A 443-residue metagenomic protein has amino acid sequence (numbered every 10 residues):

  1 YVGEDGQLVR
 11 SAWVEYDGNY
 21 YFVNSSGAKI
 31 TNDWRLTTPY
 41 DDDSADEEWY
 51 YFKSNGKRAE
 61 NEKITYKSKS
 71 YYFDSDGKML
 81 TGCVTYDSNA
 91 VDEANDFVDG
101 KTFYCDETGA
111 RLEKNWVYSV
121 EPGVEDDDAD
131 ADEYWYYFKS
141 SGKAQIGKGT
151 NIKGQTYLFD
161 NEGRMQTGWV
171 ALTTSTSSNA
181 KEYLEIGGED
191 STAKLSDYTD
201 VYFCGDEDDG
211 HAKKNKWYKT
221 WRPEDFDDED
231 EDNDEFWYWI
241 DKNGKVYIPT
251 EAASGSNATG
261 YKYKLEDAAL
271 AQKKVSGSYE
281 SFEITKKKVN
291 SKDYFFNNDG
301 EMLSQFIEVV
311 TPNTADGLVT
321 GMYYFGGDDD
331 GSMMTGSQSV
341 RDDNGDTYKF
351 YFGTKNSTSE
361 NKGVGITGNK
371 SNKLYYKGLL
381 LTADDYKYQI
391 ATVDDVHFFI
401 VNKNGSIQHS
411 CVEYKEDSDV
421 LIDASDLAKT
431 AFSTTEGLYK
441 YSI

Functional and structural regions predicted by a protein language model:
Y1-I443: Extracellular adhesion/carbohydrate-binding repeat motifs centered on closely spaced tryptophans
